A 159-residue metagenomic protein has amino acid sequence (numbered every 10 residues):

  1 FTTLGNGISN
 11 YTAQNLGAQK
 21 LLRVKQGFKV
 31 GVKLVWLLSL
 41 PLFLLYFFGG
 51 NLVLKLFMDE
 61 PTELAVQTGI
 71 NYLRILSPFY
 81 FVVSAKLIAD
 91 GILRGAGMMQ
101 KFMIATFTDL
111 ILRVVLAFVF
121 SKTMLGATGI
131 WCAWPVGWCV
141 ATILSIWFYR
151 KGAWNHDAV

Functional and structural regions predicted by a protein language model:
F1-L44, F48-G50, V83-A105: Small-residue-rich hydrophobic transmembrane alpha-helices
T2, Y46, G91, A117 (+2 more regions): Structural signal for membrane-spanning alpha-helices in multi-pass inner-membrane proteins, emphasizing helix cores
N10, N51-L52, G91, V114 (+2 more regions): Transmembrane alpha-helix boundary and packing residues in multipass membrane permease domains and related
V35, L73-L76, Y80, T106 (+1 more regions): Residue-level recognition of transmembrane alpha-helices in multi-pass small-molecule transporters/permeases
F43-E63: Short membrane-interface helical motifs at transmembrane helix boundaries in multi-pass membrane transporters
E63-K86: Alpha-helical transmembrane segments of multi-pass membrane proteins
I111-I143, W147: Membrane-interface helix-loop junctions in multi-pass transport and translocation proteins
N155-V159: Intrinsic disorder in cytosolic terminal tails and internal cytosolic loops of multi-pass membrane transporters
